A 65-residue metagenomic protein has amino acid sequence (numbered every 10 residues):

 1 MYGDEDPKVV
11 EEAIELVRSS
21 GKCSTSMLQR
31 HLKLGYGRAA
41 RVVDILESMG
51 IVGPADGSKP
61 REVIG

Functional and structural regions predicted by a protein language model:
M1-G65: C-terminal intrinsically disordered, low-complexity extensions immediately downstream of enzyme catalytic cores
